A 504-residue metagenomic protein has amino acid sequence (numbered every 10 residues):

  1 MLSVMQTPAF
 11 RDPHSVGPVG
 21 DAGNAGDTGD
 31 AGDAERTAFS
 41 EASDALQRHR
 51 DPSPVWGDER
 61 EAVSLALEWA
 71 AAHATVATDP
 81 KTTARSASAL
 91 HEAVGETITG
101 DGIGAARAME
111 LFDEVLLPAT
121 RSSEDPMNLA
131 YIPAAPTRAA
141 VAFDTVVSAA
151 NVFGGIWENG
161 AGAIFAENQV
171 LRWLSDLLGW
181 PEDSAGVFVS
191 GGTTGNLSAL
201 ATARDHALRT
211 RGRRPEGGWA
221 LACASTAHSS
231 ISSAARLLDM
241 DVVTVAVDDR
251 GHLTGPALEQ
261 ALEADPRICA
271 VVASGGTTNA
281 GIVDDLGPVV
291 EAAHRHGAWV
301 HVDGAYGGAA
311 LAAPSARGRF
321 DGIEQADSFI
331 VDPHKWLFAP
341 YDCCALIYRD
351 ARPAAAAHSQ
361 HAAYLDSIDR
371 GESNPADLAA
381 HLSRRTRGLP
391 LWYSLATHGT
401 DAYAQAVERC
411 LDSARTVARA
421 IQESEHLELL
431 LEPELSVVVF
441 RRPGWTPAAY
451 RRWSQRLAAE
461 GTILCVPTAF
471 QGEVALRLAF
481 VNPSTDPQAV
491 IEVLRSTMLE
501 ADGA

Functional and structural regions predicted by a protein language model:
P8-F10, A38-D183, I463, E492 (+1 more regions): N-terminal entrance/gating region of PLP-dependent enzymes' catalytic architecture
P8-S40: Intrinsically disordered, low-complexity terminal tails and inter-domain linkers enriched for S/T/G/P/D/E
L174-S198, A246: Short loop-beta-helix segment that forms the pyridoxal 5′-phosphate
G195-P353: Conserved PLP-enzyme active-site core in the AAT-like
D321-E425, E432: Active-site C-terminal subdomain of aminotransferase-like
E428-L457: Conserved PLP-binding catalytic core of the aspartate aminotransferase-like
E432, V437, E460-R477: Conserved PLP cofactor-binding pocket of PLP-dependent enzymes
F470-A504: PLP-dependent enzyme catalytic core of the Aspartate aminotransferase-like
